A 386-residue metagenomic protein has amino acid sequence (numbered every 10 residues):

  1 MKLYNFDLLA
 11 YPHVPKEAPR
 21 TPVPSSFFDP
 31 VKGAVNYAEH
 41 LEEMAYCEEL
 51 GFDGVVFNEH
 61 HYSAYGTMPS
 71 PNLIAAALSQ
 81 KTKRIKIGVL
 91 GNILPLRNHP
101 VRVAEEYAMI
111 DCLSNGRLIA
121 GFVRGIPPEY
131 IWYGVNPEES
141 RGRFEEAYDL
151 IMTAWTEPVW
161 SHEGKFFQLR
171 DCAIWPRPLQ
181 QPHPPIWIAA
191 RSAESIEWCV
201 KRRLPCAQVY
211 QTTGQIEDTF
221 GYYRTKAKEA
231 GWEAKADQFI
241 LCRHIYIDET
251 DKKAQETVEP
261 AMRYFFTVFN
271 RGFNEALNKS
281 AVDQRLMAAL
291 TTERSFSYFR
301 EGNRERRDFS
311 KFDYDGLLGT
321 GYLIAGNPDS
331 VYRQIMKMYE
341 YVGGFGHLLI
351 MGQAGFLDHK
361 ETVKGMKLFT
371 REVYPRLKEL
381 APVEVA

Functional and structural regions predicted by a protein language model:
M1-I87, Q181-P184, V385-A386: N-terminal beta1-alpha1-beta2 module of alpha/beta enzyme domains
K2-V35, L96-H162, P205-Q208, T212-G214 (+2 more regions): Flexible, glycine-rich active-site loops centered on histidine and acidic residues that chelate a metal or position
L3, C47, G51, E59 (+10 more regions): Conserved, mostly hydrophobic/aromatic
L3-D7, V55-F57, I87-V89, L118-F122 (+4 more regions): Hydrophobic faces of well-ordered beta-strands that scaffold small-molecule active sites in alpha/beta enzyme cores
D7-F28, R141-I174, Q215-V342, K378-A386: An alpha-helical appendage that flanks or caps ligand/catalytic pockets
P22-A38, G91-V101, Q180-A190, I245-D248 (+1 more regions): Active-site mouth loops of central-metabolism enzymes
E48-E49, A75-R84, Y107-L118, V200-K201 (+2 more regions): Acidic (Asp/Glu)-rich catalytic clusters
G54-I74, L94, P128, Y210-Q211 (+1 more regions): Glycine-rich, proline-tolerant flexible connector loops at the mouths of alpha/beta enzymes
